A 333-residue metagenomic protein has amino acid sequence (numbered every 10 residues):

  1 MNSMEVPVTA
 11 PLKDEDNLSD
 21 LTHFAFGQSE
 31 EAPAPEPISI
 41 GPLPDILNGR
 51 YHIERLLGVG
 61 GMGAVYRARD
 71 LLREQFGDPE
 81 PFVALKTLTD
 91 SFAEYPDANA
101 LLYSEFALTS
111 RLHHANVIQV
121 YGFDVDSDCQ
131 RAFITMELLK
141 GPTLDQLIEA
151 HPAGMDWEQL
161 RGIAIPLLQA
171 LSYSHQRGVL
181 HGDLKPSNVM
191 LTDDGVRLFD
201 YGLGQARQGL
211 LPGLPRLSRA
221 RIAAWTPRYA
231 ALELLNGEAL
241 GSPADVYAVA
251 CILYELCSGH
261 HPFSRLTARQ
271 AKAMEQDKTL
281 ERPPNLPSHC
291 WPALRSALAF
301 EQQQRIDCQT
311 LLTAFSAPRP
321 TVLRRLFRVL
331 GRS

Functional and structural regions predicted by a protein language model:
T89-R111: AlphaC helix of the eukaryotic protein kinase fold
Q119-A132: Short beta-strand micro-motifs within the conserved protein kinase catalytic domain, predominantly in the N-lobe
C129-T143: Conserved short submotifs of the Hanks-type protein kinase catalytic core that shape the nucleotide-binding pocket
L144-M155: AlphaC helix of the protein kinase catalytic domain
I163-A164: Activation segment signature within eukaryotic-like protein kinase domains
Q169-V179: Protein kinase catalytic-loop region centered on the HRD/HxD motif
L217-E233: Conserved activation segment of eukaryotic-like protein kinases, specifically the C-terminal portion of the activation
